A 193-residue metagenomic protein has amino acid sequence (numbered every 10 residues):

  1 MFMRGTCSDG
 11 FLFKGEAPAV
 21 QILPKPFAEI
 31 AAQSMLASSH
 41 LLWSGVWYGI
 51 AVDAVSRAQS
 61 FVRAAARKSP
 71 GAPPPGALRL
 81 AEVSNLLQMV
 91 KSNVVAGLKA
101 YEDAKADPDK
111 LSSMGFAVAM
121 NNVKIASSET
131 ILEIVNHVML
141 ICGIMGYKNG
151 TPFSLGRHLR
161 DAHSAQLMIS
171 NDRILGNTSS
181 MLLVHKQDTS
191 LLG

Functional and structural regions predicted by a protein language model:
F2-Q88: Glycine-rich beta->alpha junctions and the first turn(s) of the following alpha-helix
G49, A81-Q88, N121, I125-L132 (+1 more regions): Generic structural signal for well-ordered, non-transmembrane alpha-helical segments in soluble/cytosolic regions
A51-A58, V135-V138, S179: Buried hydrophobic packing segments
P73-S84, M114-A117, N121, I125 (+1 more regions): An alpha-helix initiation/capping motif
M89-A126, M139-N149: C-terminal helix-coil-helix/basic helical segment that borders enzyme active sites and/or dimer interfaces and provides
V90, T130-H137, A165-D172: Amphipathic alpha-helical coiled-coil segments
I144-G193: Glycine-rich phosphate/cofactor-binding loops in nucleotide/flavin-utilizing enzymes
